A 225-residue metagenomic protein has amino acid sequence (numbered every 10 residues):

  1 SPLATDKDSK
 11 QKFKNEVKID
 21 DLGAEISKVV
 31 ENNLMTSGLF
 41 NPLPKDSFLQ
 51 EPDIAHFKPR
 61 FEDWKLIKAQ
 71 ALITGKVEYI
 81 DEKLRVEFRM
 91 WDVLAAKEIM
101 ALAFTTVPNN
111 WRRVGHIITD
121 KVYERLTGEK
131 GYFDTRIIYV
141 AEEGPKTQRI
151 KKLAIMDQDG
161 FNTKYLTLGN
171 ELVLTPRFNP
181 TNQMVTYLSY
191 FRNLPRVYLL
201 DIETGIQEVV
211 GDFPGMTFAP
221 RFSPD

Functional and structural regions predicted by a protein language model:
S1-R60, I73-K76: Short beta-strand->alpha-helix linker/helix-N-cap micro-motif that forms a surface specificity/interaction loop
I26, V30, T36-G38, A69-I73 (+4 more regions): Envelope-exposed proteins and targeting segments
A55-K121: Amphipathic beta-strand/beta-sheet edge segments enriched in Tyr/Trp
K76, I138-T147, V185-R192, G211 (+1 more regions): Beta-strand C-termini and the immediately following turn/loop, strongest in propeller blades
D81-R85, P145-A154, N193-L199: Structural motif
W111-K152: Pro/Ala/Gly-rich low-complexity, hydrophilic intrinsically disordered segments
E129-T135, T175-M184, A219-D225: Blade-terminus and WD-like Trp-Asp/Gly-His loop motifs, strongest in beta-propeller folds
M156-L174, L200-F218: Multi-bladed beta-propeller domains
